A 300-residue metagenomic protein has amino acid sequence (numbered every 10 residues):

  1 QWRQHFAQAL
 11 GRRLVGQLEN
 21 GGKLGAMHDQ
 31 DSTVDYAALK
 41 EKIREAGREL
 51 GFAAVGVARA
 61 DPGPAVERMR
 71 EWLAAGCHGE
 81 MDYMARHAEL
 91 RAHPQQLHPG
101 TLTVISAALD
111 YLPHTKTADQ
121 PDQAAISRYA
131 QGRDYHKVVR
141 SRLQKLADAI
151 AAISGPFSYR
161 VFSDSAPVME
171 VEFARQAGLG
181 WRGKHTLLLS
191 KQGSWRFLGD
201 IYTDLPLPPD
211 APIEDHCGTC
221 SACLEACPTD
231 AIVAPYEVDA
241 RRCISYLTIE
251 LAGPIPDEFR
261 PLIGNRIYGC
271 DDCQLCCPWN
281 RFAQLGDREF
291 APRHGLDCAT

Functional and structural regions predicted by a protein language model:
R12-V15, E19: Periodic, rod-like helical contexts
E19-A26: Short, Lys/Arg-enriched N-terminal segments with co-localized hydrophobic residues within the first ~10-30 amino acids
M27-H216, I255: Auxiliary alpha/beta "docking" domains used to position bulky ligands
F52, A222-S245, A252, R266-F290: Iron-sulfur cluster-binding cysteine motifs and their immediate structural context in ferredoxin-like electron-transfer
P209-G218, F259-C270: Immediate flanking context of iron-sulfur cluster ligation sites
L247, L251-Y268, T300: Short Fe-S-cluster ligation motifs
